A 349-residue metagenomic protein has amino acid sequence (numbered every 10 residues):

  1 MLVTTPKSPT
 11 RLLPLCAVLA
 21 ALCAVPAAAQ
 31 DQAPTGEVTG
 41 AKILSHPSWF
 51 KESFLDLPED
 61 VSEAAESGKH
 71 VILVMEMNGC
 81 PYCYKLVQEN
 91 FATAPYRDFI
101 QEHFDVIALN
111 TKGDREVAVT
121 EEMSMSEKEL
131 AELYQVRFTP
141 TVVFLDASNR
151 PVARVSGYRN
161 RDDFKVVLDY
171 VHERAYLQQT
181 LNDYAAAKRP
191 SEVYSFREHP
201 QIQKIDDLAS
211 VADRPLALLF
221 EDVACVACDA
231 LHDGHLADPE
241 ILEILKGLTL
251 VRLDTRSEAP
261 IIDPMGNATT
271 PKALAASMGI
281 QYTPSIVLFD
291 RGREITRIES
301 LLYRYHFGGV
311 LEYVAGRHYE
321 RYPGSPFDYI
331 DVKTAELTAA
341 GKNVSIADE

Functional and structural regions predicted by a protein language model:
L2, Q30-V71, N78-A94, D98 (+3 more regions): Proteins that catalyze or organize thiol-disulfide redox chemistry and the adjacent proteostasis machinery handling
L2-L15: Bacterial N-terminal signal peptides that target proteins for export
P14-A24: Bacterial N-terminal signal peptides
V25-A29: Sec/Tat signal peptide C-region and signal peptidase I cleavage site
D105-I107, T249-V251: A fold-wide structural signal in alpha/beta-hydrolase
